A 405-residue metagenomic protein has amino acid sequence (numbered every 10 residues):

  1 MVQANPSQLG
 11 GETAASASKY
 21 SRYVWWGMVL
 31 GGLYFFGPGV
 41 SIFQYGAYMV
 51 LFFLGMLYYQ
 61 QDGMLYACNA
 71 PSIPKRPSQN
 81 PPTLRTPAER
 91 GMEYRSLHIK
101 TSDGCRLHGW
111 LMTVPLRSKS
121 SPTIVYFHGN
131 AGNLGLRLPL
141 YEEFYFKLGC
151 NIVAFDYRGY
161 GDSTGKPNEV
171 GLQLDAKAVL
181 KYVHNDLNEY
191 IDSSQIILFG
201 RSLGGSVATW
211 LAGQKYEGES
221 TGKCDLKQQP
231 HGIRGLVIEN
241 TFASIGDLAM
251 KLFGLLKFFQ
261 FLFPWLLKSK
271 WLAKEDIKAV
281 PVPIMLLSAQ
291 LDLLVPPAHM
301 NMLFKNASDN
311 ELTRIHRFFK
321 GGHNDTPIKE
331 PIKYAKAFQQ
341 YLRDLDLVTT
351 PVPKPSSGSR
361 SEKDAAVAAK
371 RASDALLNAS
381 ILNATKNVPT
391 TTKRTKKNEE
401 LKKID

Functional and structural regions predicted by a protein language model:
Y45-H98, T385, K402-D405: An N-terminal hydrophobic leader/cap segment in hydrolases
K100-H184, S206: Membrane-embedded segments
L140, A273, V282, P296-N306 (+1 more regions): Short alpha-helix in the alpha/beta-hydrolase fold that links the catalytic acid
Y182-E189, S193-K251: Primarily recognizes the serine-hydrolase "nucleophile elbow" in alpha/beta-hydrolase and SGNH/GDSL folds
V237-D247, L266-L272, G321: Active-site nucleophile loop of the alpha/beta-hydrolase fold
A279-P281, M285-S288, D292: Short beta-strand/loop motif that positions the catalytic acidic residue of the alpha/beta-hydrolase fold
L291-V295, H323-D325: Acidic catalytic loop of the alpha/beta-hydrolase fold
N301-K305, D309-D405: C-terminal catalytic histidine-bearing segment of alpha/beta-hydrolase fold enzymes
